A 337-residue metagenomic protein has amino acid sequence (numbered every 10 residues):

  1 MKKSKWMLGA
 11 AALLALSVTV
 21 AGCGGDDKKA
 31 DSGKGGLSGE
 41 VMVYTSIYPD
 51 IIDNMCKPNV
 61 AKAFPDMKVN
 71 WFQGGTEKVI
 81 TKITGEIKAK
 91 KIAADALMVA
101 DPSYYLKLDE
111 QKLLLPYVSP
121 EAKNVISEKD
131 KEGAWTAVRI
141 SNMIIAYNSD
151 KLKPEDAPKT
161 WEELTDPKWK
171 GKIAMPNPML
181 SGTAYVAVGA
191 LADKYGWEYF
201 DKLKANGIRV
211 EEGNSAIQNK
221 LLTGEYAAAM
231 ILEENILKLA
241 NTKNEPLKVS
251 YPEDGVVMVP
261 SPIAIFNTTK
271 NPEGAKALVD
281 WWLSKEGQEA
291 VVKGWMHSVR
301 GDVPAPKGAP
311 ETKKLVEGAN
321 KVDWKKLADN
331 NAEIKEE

Functional and structural regions predicted by a protein language model:
M1-E40: Short, low-complexity disordered leader/linker segments with a strong preference for bacterial N-terminal type II
L37, M42-N70, K78, I145 (+1 more regions): Short, polar/charged alpha-helical segment
T45-N54, F72, T76-E77, I92-Y226: Extracytoplasmic ligand-binding site segments that recognize negatively charged/polar headgroups
I52, G171-M179, W281-D302: Periplasmic-binding protein-like
S103-K107, A227-P246: A ligand-binding cleft/hinge motif common to bilobed small-molecule-binding domains
S141, K202-L203, V210-E211, E245-N267 (+1 more regions): Periplasmic-binding protein-like
A146-K151, G189, V259-P272, W282 (+1 more regions): A bilobed periplasmic-binding-protein/Venus flytrap-type ligand-binding module shared by bacterial periplasmic
E289-E337: C-terminal capping/gating helix-and-loop segments adjacent to ligand/active sites or protein-protein/ligand interfaces
